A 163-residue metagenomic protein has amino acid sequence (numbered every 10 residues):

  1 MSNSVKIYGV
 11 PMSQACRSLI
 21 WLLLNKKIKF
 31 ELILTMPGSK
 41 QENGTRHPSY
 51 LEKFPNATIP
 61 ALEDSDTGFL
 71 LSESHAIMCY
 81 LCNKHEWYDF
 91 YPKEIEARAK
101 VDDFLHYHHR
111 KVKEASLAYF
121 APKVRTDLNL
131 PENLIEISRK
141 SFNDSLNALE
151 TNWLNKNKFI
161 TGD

Functional and structural regions predicted by a protein language model:
M1-E136: GST-like domain detector, emphasizing the conserved glutathione-binding G-site in the N-terminal thioredoxin-like
S49-E52, L149, I160: Short, flexible, glycine/charge-rich loop motifs used to bind or transfer phosphoryl groups or to couple energy/partner
W87, T151-D163: Surface-exposed helix-capping loop/turn segments at secondary-structure junctions
I135-L154: Amphipathic alpha-helical packing segments from all-alpha helical-bundle domains
